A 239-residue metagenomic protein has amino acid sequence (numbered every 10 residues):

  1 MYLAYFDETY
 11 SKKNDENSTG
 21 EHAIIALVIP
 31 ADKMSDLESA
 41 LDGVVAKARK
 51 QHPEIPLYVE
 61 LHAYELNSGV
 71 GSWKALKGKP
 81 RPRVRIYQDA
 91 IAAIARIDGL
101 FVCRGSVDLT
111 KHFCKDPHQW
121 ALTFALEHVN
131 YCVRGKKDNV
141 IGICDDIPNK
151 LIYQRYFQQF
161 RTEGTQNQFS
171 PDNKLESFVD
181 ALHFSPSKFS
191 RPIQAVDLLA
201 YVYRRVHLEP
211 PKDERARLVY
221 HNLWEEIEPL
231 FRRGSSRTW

Functional and structural regions predicted by a protein language model:
M1-W239: Phosphate-ester processing/binding pockets and catalytic centers
